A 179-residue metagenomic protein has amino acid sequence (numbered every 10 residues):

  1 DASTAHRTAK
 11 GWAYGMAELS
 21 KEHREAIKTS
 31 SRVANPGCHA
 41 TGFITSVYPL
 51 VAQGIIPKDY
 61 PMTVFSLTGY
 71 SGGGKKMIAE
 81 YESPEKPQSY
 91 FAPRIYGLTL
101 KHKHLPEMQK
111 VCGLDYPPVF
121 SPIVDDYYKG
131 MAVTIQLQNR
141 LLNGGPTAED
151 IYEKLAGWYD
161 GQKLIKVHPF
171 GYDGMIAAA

Functional and structural regions predicted by a protein language model:
D1-Y96: N-terminal Rossmann-like NAD(P) cofactor-binding subdomain of oxidoreductases, focused on the glycine-rich
P61, F65-S66, Y70-A179: C-terminal substrate-binding/catalytic lobe of Rossmann-fold NAD(P)-dependent oxidoreductases
